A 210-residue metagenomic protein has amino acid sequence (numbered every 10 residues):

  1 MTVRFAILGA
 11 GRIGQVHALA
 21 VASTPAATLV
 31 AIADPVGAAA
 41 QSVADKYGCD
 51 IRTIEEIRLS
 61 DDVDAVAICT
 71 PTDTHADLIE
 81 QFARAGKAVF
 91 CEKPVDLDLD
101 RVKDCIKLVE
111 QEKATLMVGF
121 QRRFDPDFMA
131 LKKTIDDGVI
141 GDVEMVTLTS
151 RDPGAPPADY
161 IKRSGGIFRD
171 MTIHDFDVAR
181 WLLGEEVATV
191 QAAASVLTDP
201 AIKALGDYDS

Functional and structural regions predicted by a protein language model:
M1-Y47: N-terminal Rossmann-like dinucleotide-binding module
A27-A31, D64-V66, G166: Short active-site oxyanion
A31, S42, A65, T115 (+1 more regions): Short, Asp-centered acidic motifs that coordinate Mg2+ and/or phosphate in catalytic or ligand-binding sites
S42-C49, D104-V109: Short, conserved SAM-binding/catalytic segment of Class I S-adenosyl-L-methionine-dependent methyltransferases
D50-E55: Short acidic-hydrophobic, aromatic-tinged amphipathic segments that line or gate anion-handling sites
D64-A65, P71-T72, A76-R123, G138: Beta-strand-loop-alpha-helix segment that lines the small-molecule cofactor/substrate pocket of alpha/beta enzymes
P126-L148, G154: Rossmann-like NAD(P)H-binding beta-loop-alpha module
A158-S210: Rossmann-like dinucleotide-binding domain that binds NAD(P)(H)
